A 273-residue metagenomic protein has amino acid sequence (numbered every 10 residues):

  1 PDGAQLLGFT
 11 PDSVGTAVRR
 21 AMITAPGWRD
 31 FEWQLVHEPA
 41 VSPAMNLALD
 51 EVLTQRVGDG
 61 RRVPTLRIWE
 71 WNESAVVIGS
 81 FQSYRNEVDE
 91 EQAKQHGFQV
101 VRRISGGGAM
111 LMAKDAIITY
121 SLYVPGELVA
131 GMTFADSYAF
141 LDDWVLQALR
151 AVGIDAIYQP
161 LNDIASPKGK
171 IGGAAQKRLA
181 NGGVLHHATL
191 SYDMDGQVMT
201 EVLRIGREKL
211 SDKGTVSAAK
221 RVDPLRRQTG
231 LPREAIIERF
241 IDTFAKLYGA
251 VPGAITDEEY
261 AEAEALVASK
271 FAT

Functional and structural regions predicted by a protein language model:
P1-S13: Extreme N-terminal basic, low-complexity initiation segments that serve as generic localization/processing leaders
Q5, K94, R150: Short polybasic/polar patches that bind polyanions
G8, D50, G79, G172-G173 (+1 more regions): Glycine-centered structural positions embedded in regular secondary structure
P11, V100, D155-A156, V251-P252: Residue-level detector of short coil/turn "hinge" positions at structural boundaries
V18-E91, Q95, R103, R207-K209 (+1 more regions): Active-site loop/lid in soluble adenylation, ligation, and acyl-transfer enzymes
I68, E87-A130: A glycine-rich, hydrophobic loop/mini-helix early in the fold
M110-K246, A268-T273: Catalytic beta-strand/loop module used to bind and position nucleotide/cofactor moieties in cofactor-attachment
